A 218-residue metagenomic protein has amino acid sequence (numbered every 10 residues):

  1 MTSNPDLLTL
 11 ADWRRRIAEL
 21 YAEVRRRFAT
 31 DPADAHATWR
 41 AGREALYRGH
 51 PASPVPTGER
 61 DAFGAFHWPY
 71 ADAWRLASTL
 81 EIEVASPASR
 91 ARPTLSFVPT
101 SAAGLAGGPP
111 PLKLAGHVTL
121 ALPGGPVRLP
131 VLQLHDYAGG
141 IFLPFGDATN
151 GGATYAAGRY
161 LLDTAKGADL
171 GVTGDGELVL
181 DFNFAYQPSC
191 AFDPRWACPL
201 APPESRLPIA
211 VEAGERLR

Functional and structural regions predicted by a protein language model:
M1-A138, P144-T149, A156-A165, T173 (+2 more regions): A compositional/structural signature for long, glycine/proline-rich flexible linkers and loops on extracytoplasmic
A148-N150, A168, A185-P188: Short Gly/Pro-enriched loop/turn and capping motifs at secondary-structure junctions
G174-D193: Immediate flanking context of iron-sulfur cluster ligation sites
P202-E204: Cys/His-clustered metal-coordination modules, chiefly Zn-binding fingers
